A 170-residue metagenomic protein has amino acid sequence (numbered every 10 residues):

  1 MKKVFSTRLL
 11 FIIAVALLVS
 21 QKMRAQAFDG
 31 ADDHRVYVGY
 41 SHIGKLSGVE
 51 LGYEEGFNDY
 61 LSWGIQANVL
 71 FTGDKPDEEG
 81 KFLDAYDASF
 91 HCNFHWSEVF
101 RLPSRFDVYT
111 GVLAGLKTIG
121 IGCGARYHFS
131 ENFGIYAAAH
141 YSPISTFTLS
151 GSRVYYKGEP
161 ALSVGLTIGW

Functional and structural regions predicted by a protein language model:
M1-G30: Bacterial Sec-dependent N-terminal signal peptides
Q21-W63, F90, F94, T167-W170: Short glycine/proline- and aromatic-enriched beta-strand/turn motifs that initiate or cap beta-hairpins
A27-H34, I65-Y86, F106, S145-Y156: Flexible, solvent-exposed loop segments that connect beta-strands
H34-V38, W63-I65, F106-V112, I135-A137 (+1 more regions): Transmembrane beta-strands of outer-membrane beta-barrel proteins
V38-E50, K75-D84, G111-G122, G151-E159: Solvent-exposed loop/turn segments connecting transmembrane beta-strands in outer-membrane beta-barrel proteins
Y40, L51-E55, A88-E98, V112 (+3 more regions): Residues on the lipid-exposed face of transmembrane beta-strands in outer-membrane beta-barrel proteins
D59-I65, V99-P103, F129-I135: Repeated loop/turn-to-beta-strand initiation elements of outer-membrane beta-barrel proteins
L70-E78, Y127-W170: Predominantly the C-terminal beta-signal and adjacent terminal strand-loop region of outer-membrane beta-barrel
